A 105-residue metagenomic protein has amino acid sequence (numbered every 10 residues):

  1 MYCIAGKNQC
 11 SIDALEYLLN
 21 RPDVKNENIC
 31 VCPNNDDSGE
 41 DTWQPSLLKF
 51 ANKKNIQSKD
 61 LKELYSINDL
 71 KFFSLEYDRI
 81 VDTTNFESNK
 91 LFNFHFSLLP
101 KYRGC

Functional and structural regions predicted by a protein language model:
M1-C105: One-carbon transfer enzymes
